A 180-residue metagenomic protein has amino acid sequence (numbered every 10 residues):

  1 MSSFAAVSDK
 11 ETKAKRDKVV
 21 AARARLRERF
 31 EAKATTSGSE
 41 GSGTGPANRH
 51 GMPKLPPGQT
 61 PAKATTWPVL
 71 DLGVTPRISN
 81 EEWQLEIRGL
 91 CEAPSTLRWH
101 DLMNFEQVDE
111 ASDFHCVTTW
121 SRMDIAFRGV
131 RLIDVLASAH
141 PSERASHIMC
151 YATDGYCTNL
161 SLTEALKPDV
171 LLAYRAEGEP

Functional and structural regions predicted by a protein language model:
S2-P180: Structured, non-membrane catalytic/scaffold regions adjacent to prosthetic-group chemistry
